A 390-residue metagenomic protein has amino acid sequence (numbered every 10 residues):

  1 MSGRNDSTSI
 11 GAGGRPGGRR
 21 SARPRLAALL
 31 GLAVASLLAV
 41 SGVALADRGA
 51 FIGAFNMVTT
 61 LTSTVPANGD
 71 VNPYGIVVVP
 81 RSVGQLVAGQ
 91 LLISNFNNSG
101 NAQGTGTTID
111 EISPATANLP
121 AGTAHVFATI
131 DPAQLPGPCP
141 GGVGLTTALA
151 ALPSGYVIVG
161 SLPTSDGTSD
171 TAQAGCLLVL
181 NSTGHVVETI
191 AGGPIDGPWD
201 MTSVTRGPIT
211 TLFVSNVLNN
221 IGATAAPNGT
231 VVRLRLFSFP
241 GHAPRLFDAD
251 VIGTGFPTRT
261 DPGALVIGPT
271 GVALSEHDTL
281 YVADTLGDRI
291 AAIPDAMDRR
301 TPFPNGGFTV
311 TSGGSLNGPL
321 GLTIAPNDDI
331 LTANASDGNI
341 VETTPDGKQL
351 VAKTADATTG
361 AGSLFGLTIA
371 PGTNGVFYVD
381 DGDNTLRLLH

Functional and structural regions predicted by a protein language model:
M1-A22: N-terminal secretory signal peptides that target proteins for export/translocation
A28-V40: Bacterial N-terminal signal peptides
L38-I52: C-terminal region of N-terminal signal peptides and the immediate post-cleavage residues of exported proteins
R48-G69, T116-V143, C176-P198, F237 (+3 more regions): Surface-exposed loop and turn segments in beta-propeller and other repeat-based domains that flank or scaffold
V65-G89, D131-V157, L162-T164, T171-C176 (+5 more regions): Beta-rich, blade/repeat-based domains predominating in secreted/periplasmic proteins but also intracellular
F96-N98, S161-T164, A172, R206 (+8 more regions): Short loop/turn segments immediately following the C-termini of beta-strands
T107-D110, G175-L178, P227-V232, R289-A292 (+2 more regions): A short loop-to-beta-strand structural motif that recurs across blades of beta-propeller domains
T309-K353: Loop/turn-rich, solvent-exposed surfaces of beta-rich toroidal or solenoidal domains
